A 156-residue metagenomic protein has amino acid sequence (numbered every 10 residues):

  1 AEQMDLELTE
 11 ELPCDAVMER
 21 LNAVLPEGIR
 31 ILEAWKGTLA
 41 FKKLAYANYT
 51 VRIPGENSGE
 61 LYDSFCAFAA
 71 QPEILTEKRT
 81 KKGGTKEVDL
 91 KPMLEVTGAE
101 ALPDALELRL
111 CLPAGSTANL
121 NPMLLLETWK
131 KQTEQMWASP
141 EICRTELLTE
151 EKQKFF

Functional and structural regions predicted by a protein language model:
A1-E19: Short, structured active-site "lid" loops
A1-E7, W35-K42: Short, charge-patterned binding micro-sites
E2-L6, A45-P54: Short glycine-/aliphatic-rich beta-strand segments at the starts of folded cytosolic domains
T9-C14, G55-S58, G115: Helix N-cap motif at beta-to-alpha junctions
C14-L25, L61-Q71, L124-T128: Short amphipathic alpha-helices in soluble, non-transmembrane regions that often serve as interface/regulatory elements
N22, E27-G37: Acidic, low-complexity central loop/insert segments
T50-K86: A contiguous pocket-lining binding segment that forms or flanks enzyme active sites
Q71-F156: Core RNA-modification/binding signature centered on pseudouridine synthases
